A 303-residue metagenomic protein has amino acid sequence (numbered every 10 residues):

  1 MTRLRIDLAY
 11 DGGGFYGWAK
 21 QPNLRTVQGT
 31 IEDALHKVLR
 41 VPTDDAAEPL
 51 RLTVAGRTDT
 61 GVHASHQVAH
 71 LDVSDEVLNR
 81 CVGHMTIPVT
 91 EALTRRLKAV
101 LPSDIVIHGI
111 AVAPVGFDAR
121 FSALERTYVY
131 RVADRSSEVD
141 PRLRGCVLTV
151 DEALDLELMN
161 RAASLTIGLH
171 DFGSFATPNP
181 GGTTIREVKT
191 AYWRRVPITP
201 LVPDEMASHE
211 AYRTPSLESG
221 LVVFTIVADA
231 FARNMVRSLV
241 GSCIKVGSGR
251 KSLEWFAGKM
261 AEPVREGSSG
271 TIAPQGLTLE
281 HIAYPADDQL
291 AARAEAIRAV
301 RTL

Functional and structural regions predicted by a protein language model:
M1-L303: Structured-RNA-binding interfaces characteristic of tRNA pseudouridine synthases
